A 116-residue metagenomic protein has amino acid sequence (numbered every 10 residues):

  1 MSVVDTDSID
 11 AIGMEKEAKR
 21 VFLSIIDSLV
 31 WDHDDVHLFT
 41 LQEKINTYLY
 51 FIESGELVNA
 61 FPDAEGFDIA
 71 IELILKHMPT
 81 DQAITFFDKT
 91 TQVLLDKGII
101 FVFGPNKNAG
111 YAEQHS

Functional and structural regions predicted by a protein language model:
S2-S28: N-terminal, charge-rich interaction modules
K16-A18, A64-G66, L94-D96: A generic structural signal for short, non-catalytic loop/turn and secondary-structure boundary residues
V21-L29, A64-H77: Short glycine-rich, basic-tinged beta-strand/loop micro-motifs
D32-F39, D81-I84: Ordered, soluble secondary-structure elements with a strong preference for glycine-centered loop motifs and nearby
D35-V58: Acidic, aromatic-enriched beta-alpha/helix-loop junctions
L57, P62-E65: Intrinsically disordered, low-complexity linker/tail regions enriched in polar/charged residues
A70-S116: Helix-rich interaction surfaces within compact, conserved domain-sized segments that mediate assembly or partner
